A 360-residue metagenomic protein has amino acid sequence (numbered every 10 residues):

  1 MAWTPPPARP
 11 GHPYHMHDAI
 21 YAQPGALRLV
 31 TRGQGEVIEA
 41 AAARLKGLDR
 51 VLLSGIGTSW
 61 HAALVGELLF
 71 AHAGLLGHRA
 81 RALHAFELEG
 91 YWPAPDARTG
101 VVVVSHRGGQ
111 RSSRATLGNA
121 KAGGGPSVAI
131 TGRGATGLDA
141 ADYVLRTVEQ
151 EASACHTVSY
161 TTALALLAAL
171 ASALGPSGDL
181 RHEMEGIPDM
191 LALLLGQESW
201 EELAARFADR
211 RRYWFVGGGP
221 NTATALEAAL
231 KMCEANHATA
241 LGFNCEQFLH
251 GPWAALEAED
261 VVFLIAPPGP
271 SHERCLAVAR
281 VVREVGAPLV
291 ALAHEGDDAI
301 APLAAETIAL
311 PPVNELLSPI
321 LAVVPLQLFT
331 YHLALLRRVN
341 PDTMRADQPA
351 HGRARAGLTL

Functional and structural regions predicted by a protein language model:
M1-A2, R9-P10, G33-G35, L83-A85 (+4 more regions): Short amphipathic alpha-helical surface micro-motifs
M1-H17, G125, V261, P268-L360: Phosphate-moiety recognition in structured ligand-binding domains
G11-D49, Y143-V261, S271, R337-L360: Active-site phosphate/pyrophosphate-binding segments
K46-L193, G218, W253, V261 (+2 more regions): Glycine-rich phosphate-binding loops that contact phosphosugars or nucleotide phosphates
P95-D96, S199, P312, N340: Poly-acidic low-complexity segments
